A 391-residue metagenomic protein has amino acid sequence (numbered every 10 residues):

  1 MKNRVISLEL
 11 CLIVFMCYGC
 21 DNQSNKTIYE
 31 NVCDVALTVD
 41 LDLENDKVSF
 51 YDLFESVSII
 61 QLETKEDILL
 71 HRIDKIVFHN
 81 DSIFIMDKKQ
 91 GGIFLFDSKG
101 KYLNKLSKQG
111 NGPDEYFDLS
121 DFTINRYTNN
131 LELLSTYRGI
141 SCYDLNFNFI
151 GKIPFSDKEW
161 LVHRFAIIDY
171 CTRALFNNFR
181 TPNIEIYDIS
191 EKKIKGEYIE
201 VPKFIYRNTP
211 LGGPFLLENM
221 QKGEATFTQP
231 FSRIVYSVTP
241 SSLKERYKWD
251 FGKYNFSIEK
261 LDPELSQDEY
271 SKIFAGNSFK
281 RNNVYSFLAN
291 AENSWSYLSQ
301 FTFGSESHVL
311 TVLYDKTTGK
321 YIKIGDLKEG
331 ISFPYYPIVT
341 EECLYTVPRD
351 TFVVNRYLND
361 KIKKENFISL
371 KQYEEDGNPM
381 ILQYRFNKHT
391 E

Functional and structural regions predicted by a protein language model:
M16-G19: C-terminal motif of bacterial Sec signal peptides marking the signal peptidase cleavage site
N25-E63: Blade/loop signatures of beta-propeller domains
T38, S82-D87, N129-S135, A166-N178 (+4 more regions): Short beta-strand elements that form the blades of beta-propeller/WD-repeat-like and other beta-sheet-rich scaffold
E63-R72, G92, K101-T128, S135: Blade-loop segments of beta-propeller domains
R72-K75, F117-F122, E159-I167, R207-L216 (+2 more regions): Repeated scaffold domains used in trafficking and secretory/extracellular systems, primarily beta-propellers
F117-L119, S135-P182, E197-Y206: Asp-box/WD-like beta-propeller blade repeats and closely related beta-sheet repeat scaffolds
Y247-S266, T317-E342, V354: Conserved blade-ending motifs and adjacent loop-strand segments that build the rim/top face of beta-propeller domains
A275-T340, P348-R349: Loop/turn-rich, solvent-exposed surfaces of beta-rich toroidal or solenoidal domains
